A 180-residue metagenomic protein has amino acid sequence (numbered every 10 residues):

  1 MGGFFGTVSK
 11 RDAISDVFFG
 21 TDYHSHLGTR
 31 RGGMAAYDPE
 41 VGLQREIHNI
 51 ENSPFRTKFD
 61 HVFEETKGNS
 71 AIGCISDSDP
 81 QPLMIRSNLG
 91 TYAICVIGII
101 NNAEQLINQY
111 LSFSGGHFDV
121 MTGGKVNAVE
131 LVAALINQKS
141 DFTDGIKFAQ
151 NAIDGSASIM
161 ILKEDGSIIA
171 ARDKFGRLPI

Functional and structural regions predicted by a protein language model:
M1-I180: Conserved short alpha-helical segments that host acidic/polar catalytic motifs at enzyme active sites
